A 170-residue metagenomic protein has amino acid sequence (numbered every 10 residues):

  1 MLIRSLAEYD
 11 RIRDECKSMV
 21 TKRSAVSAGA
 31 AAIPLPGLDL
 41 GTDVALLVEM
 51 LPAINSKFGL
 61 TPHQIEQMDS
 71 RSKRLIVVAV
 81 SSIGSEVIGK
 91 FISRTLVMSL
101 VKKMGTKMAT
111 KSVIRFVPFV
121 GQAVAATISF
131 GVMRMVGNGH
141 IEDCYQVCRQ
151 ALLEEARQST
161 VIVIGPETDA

Functional and structural regions predicted by a protein language model:
M1-A30, V44-A170: Terminal, membrane-proximal amphipathic helices and intrinsically disordered targeting/regulatory segments
G41: A Zn2+-metalloprotease active-site environment signal
